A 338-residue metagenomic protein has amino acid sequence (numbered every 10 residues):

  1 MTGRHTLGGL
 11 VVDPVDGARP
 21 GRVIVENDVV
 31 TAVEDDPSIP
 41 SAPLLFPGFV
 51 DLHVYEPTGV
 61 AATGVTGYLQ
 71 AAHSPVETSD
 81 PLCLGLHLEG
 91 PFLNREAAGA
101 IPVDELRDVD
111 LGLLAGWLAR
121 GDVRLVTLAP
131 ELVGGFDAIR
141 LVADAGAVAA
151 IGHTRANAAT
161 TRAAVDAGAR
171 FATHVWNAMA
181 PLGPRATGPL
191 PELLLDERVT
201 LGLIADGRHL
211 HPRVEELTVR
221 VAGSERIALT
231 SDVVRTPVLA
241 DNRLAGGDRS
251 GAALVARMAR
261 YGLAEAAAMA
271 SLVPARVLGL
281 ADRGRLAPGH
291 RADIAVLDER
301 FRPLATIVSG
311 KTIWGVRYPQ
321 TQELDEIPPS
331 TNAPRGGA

Functional and structural regions predicted by a protein language model:
M1-G8, V29, E34-A62: Replace "His-x-His-based motif
G3, L106-T173, M179-G202, R208-I227: Histidine/acidic residue-rich metal-binding segments in metalloenzymes
G17-V25: A conserved glycine-rich beta-strand in the N-terminal activation segment of trypsin-fold
G48-V50, A150, L229-T230: Residue-level marker for buried hydrophobic side chains located in beta-strands that build the well-ordered beta-sheet
Y55-V76, P81-N94, G121-E131, A147-A150 (+2 more regions): Divalent metal-dependent hydrolysis catalytic cores, especially in the metallo-beta-lactamase
L88, V142, A172, M258 (+1 more regions): Conserved, mostly hydrophobic/aromatic
P189-G202, V219-H290, I294-L297: His/Asp/Glu-enriched, well-ordered alpha-helical/loop segment that forms or immediately abuts the divalent-metal
L286-A338: C-terminal cap of metal-dependent C-N hydrolases
